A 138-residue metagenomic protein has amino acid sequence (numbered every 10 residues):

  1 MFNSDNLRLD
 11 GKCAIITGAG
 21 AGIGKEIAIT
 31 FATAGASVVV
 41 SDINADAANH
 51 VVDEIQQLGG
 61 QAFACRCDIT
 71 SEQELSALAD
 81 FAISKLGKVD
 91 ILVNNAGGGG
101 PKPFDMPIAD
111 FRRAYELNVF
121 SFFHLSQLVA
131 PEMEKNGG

Functional and structural regions predicted by a protein language model:
L9-S37: Canonical Rossmann dinucleotide-binding motif of NAD(H)/NADP(H)-dependent dehydrogenases/reductases, specifically
K12, G60-Q61, K88-V89, M133-G138: Active-site loop of short-chain dehydrogenase/reductase
A36-H50: Conserved glycine-rich Rossmann-like NAD(P)H-binding loop of the short-chain dehydrogenase/reductase
A45-D46, C65-A77, I108: The beta1-alpha1 cofactor-binding region of Rossmann-like NAD(H)/NADP(H)-dependent oxidoreductases
N95-G100: Conserved NAD(P)H cofactor-binding loop of Rossmann-fold oxidoreductase domains
K102-Y115: Substrate-binding pocket helix/loop in short-chain dehydrogenase/reductase
S126-Q127: A short, exposed helix-loop element centered on a Lys and neighboring polar residues
